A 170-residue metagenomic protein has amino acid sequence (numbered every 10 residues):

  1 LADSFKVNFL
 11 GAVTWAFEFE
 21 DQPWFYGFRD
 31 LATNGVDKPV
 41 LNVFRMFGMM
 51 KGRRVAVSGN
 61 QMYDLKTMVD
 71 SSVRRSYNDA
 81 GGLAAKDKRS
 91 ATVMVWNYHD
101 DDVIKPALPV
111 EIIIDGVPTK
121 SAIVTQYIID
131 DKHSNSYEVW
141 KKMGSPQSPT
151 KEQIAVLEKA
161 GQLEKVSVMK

Functional and structural regions predicted by a protein language model:
L1-R53, K86-D87, L108, D115-T119: Catalytic-core region of carbohydrate-active enzymes that cleave or remodel glycosidic bonds
F19-E20, M62, Y98-D100: Short, solvent-exposed loop/turn segments at secondary-structure junctions
W24, A32, N60-T67, P146: Solvent-exposed, non-transmembrane amphipathic alpha-helical segments
V36-V43, G48-G81, L108-I112, Q162-K170: Feature marks hydrolase-like catalytic cores characterized by long aromatic- and Gly/Pro-rich stretches
T67-N135: Carbohydrate-binding surface patches
L108-P109, D115-M169: Acidic, Ser/Thr/Pro-rich beta/coil linker or hinge segments at domain junctions
